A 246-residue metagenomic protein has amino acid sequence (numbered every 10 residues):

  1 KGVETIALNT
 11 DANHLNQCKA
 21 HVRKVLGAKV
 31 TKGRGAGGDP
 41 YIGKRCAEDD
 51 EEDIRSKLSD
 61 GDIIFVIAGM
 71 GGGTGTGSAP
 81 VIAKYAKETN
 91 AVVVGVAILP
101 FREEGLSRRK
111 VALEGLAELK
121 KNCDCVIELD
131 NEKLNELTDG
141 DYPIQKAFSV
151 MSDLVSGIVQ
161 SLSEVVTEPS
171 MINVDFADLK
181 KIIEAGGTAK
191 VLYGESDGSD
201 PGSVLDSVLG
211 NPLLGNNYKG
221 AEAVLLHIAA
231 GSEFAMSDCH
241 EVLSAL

Functional and structural regions predicted by a protein language model:
K1-L246: Tubulin/FtsZ superfamily GTPase core signature
